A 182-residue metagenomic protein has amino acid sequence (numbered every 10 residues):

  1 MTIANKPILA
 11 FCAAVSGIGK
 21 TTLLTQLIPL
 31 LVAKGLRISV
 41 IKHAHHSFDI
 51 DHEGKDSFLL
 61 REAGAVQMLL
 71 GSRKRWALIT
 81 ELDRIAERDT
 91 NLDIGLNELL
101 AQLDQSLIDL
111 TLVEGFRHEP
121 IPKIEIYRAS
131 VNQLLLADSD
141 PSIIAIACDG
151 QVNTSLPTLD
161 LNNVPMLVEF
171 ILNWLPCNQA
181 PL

Functional and structural regions predicted by a protein language model:
M1-A13, G17: Extreme N-terminal, non-catalytic leader segments that precede Walker-type/kinase nucleotide-binding cores
K20: Conserved lysine of the Walker
Q26-N91: N-terminal phosphate/diphosphate-binding loop that engages ATP/GTP or pyrophosphate donors across diverse enzyme folds
V66, D109, I121, I144 (+1 more regions): Conserved acidic residues
L82-H118: Phosphate-binding/switch loop-helix module in NTP-utilizing enzymes
L110-V113, I124-R128, S142-D149: Short, hydrophobic beta-strand segments that form beta-sheet elements in well-ordered domains
R117-S139: Conserved C-terminal guanine-recognition region of P-loop GTPase G domains, centered on the G4
H118, S139-L182: Conserved NTP phosphate-binding and transfer environment spanning the P-loop NTPase/kinase superfamily
